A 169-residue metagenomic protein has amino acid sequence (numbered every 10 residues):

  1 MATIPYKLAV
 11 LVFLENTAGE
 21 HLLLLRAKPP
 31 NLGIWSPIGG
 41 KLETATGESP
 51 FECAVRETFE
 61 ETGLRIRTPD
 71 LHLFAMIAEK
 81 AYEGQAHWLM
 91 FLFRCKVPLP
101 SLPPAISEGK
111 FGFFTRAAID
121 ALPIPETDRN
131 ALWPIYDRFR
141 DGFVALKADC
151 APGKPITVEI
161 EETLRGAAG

Functional and structural regions predicted by a protein language model:
M1-L22: Conserved N-terminal beta-strand and adjoining loop/helix that marks the start of the Nudix/MutT-like hydrolase domain
L8-V10, G19, W88-F91, G109 (+1 more regions): Change "...and in nucleic-acid phosphodiester-cleaving endonucleases..." to "...and in nucleic-acid processing enzymes
H21, P30-N31, T44, K80: Flexible, glycine-rich phosphate/dinucleotide-binding loops and adjacent beta-alpha linkers at cofactor/substrate
P30-W35, H87: A conserved beta-turn-beta hairpin within the catalytic core of GNAT-like acetyltransferases that forms part
L42-P69, A78-A131, E161-A168: Unchanged
Y136-G169: Charged phosphate-binding loop/patch that engages nucleotide di/tri-phosphates or the phosphate backbone of nucleic
